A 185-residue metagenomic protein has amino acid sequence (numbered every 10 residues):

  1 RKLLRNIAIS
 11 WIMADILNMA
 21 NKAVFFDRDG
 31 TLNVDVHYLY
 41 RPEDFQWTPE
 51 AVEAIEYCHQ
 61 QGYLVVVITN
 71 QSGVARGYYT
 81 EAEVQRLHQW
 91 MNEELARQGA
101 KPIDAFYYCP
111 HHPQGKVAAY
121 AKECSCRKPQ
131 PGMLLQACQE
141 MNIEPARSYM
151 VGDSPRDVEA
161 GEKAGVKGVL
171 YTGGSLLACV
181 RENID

Functional and structural regions predicted by a protein language model:
L3-L4, L17: Leucine-biased recognition of intrinsically disordered, low-complexity hydrophobic segments
I16-K22, A82-D104, P113-M150, S154-D185: Asp-based, Mg2+/Mn2+-dependent phosphohydrolase catalytic module
I16-V66: Active-site neighborhood of HAD-like aspartate-dependent phosphohydrolases
D27-D29, N70, D153, D157: Acidic active-site catalytic centers that drive phospho-/nucleotidyl reactions and related ester hydrolyses
D35-V36, V67-S72, G152: Short beta-strands and strand-loop turn motifs
H37-Q46, T80-A82, Y120-C124: Short glycine-enriched, charge-decorated loop/helix-capping segments at active-site entrances that position
A51, I55-M91, P102-H112, G161: Substrate-recognition element of Asp-dependent hydrolases with the DxDx(T/V) motif
